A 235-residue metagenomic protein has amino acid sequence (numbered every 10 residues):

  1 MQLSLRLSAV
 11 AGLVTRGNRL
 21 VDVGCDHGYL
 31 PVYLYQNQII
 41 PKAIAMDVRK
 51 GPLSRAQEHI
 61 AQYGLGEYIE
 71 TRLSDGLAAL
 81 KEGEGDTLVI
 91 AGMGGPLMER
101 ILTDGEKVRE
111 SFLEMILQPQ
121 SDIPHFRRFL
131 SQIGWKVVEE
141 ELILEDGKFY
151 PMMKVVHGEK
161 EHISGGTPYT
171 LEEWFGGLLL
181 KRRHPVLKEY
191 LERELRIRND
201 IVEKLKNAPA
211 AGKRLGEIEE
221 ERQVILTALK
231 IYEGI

Functional and structural regions predicted by a protein language model:
M1-N18, V32: S-adenosyl-L-methionine
G17-D26: Conserved class I S-adenosyl-L-methionine
H27-I40: Conserved SAM-binding loop of SAM-dependent methyltransferases across substrates and taxa, primarily the Class I
K42-D47: Conserved SAM-binding motif I beta-strand of class I
K50, S54-G83: S-adenosyl-L-methionine
E84-G92: Short SAM/SAH-binding signature in class I
G105-K154: C-terminal substrate-binding/active-site "lid" region of AdoMet-derived donor-dependent transferases
G158-E159, T167-I235: An accessory alpha-helical subdomain
